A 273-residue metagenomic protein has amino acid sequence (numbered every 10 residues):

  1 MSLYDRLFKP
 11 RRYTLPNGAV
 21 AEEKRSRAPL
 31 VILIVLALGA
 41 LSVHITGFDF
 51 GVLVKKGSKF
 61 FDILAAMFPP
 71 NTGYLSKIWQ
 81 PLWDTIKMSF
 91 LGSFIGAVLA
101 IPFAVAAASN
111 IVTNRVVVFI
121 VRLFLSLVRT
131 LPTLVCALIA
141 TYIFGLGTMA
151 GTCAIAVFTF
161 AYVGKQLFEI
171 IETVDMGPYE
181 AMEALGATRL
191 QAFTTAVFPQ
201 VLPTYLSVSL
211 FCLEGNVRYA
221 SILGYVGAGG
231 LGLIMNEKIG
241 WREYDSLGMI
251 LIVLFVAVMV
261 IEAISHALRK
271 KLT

Functional and structural regions predicted by a protein language model:
M1-F94, I101, A106: N-terminal, non-cleaved signal-anchor transmembrane helix
W79-K87, V121-V128, L210, E214 (+1 more regions): Alpha-helical membrane-interface segments at transmembrane helix boundaries
S93-I101, V105, S109, L134 (+6 more regions): Hydrophobic positions within alpha-helical transmembrane segments of bacterial inner-membrane proteins
F103-A137, Q166-E169: Cytoplasmic-entry segments and transmembrane alpha-helices of multi-pass inner-membrane transporters
L125-T159: Generic hydrophobic transmembrane alpha-helix motif, especially the helices
Y142, V217-L254, T273: Glycine-rich helix-loop "coupling/hinge" segments at transmembrane-helix boundaries in multipass transporters
L146-V197, P203-C212, A263-H266: Membrane-cytosol interface at the C-terminal ends of specific transmembrane alpha-helices in multi-pass membrane
L210, G248-T273: C-terminal transmembrane helix and the adjacent membrane-cytosol boundary/short C-terminal tail of inner/organellar
